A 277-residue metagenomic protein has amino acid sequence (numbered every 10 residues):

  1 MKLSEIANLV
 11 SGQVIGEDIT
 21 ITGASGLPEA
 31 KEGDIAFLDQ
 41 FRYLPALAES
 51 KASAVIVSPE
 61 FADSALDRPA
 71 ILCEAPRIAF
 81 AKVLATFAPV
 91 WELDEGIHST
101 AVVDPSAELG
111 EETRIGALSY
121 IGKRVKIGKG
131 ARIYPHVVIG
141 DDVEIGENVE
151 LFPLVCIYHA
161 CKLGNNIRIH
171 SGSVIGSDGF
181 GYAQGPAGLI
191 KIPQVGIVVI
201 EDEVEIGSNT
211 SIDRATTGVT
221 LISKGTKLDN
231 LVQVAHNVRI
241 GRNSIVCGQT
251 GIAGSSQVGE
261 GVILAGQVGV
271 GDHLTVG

Functional and structural regions predicted by a protein language model:
M1-T100, E112, C161, N166 (+3 more regions): Terminal amphipathic alpha-helical/low-complexity segments used for targeting or macromolecular assembly
F37, G96-G277: Structural signal for interior beta-strand "rungs" in well-ordered beta-sheet cores of soluble enzyme domains
